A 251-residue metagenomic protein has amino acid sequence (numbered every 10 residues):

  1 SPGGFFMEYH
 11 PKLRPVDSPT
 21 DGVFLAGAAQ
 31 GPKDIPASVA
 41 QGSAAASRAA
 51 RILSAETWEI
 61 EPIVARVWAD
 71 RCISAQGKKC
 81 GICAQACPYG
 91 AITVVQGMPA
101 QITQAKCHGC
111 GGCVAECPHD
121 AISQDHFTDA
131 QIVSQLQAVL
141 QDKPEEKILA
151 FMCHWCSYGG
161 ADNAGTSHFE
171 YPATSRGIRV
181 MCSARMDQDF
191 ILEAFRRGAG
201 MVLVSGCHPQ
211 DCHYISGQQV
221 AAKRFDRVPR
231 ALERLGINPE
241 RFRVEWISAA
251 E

Functional and structural regions predicted by a protein language model:
S1-K147, W155-Y158, P172-S183, R197-I215 (+3 more regions): Residues forming the flavin
M152-G159, A250: Short polar catalytic/cofactor-binding loops
G159-F169, F190: Short, glycine/acidic-enriched capping/hinge loops at junctions between secondary-structure elements
R185-F195: Thiamine diphosphate
A194, V202, A250: Hydrophobic/aromatic pocket-lining and membrane-interface residues
H208-Q210, S248-E251: Short beta-alpha junction loops
P239-A250: Acidic carboxylate-rich catalytic motifs and surrounding loops in phosphoryl-/glycosyl-chemistry enzymes
